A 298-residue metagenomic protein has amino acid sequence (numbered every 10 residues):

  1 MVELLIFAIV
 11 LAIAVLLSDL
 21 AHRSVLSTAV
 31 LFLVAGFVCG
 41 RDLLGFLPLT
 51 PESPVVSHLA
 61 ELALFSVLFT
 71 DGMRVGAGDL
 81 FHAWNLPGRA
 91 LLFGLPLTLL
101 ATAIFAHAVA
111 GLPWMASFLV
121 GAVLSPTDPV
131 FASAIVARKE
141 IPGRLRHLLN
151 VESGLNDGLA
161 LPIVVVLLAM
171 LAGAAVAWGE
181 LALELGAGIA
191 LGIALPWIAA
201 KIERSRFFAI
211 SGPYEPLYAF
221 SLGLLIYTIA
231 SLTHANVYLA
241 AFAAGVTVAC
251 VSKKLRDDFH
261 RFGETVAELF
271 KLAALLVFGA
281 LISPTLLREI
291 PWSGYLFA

Functional and structural regions predicted by a protein language model:
M1-A298: Transmembrane helical cores of multi-pass secondary ion antiporters/exchangers
